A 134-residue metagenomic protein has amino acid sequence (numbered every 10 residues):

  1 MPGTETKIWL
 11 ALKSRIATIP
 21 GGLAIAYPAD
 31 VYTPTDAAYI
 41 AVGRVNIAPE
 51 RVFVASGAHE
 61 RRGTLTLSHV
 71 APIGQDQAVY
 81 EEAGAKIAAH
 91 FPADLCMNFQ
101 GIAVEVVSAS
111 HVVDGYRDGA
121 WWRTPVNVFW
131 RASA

Functional and structural regions predicted by a protein language model:
M1-A24, V45-A134: Charged, amphipathic alpha-helical segments and their flanking helix caps
A26-D36: Short acidic low-complexity segments
P34-Y39, G115-Y116: Short, solvent-exposed polar/charged micro-motifs at secondary-structure junctions
A37-I47: A short, hydrophobic beta-strand-centered structural micro-motif
